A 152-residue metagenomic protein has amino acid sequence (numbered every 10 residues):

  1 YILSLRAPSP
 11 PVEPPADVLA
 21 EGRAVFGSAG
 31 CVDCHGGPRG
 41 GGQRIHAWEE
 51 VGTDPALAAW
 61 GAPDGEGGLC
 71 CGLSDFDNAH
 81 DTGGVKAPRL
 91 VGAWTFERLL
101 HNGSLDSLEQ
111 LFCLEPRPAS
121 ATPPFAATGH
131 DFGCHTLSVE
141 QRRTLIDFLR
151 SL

Functional and structural regions predicted by a protein language model:
Y1-L152: Periplasmic c-type cytochrome electron-transfer domains
